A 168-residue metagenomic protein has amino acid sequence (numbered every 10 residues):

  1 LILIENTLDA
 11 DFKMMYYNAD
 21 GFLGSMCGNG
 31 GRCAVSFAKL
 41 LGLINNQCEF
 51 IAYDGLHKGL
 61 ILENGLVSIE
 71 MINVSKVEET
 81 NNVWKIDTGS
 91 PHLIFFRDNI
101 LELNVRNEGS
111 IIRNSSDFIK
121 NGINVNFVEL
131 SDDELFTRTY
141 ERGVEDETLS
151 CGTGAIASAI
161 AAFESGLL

Functional and structural regions predicted by a protein language model:
L1-E63, I94-L168: A glycine-rich beta-to-alpha transition motif near the start of alpha/beta enzyme domains, typified by
L56, N73-V74: Short, charged beta-turn/beta-strand-edge "cap" motif at the junction between a beta-strand and an adjacent loop
I61-N73: A structural-propensity feature for long, helix-poor, extended segments
S75-T80: Short, charged/polar, Gly/Pro-enriched secondary-structure boundary elements
V83-K85: N-terminal, positively charged, Ser/Thr/Ala/Gly-biased leader segments that form transit/presequence-like amphipathic
